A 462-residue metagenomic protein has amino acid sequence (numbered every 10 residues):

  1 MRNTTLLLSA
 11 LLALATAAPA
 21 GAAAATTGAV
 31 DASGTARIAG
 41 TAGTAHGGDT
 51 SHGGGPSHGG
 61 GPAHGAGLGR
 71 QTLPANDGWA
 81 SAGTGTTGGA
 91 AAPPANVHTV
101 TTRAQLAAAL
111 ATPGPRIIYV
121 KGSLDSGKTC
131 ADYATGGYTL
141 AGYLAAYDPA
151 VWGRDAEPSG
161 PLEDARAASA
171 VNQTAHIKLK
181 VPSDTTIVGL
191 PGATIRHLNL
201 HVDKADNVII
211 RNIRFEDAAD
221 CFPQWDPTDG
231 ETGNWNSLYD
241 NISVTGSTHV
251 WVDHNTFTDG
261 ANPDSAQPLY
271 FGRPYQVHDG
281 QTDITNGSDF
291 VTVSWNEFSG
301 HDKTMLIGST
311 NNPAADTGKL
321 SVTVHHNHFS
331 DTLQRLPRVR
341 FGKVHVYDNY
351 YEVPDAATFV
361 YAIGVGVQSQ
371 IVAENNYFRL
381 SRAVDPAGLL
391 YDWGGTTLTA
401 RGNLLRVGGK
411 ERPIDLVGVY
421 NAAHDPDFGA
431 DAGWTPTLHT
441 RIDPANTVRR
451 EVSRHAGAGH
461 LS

Functional and structural regions predicted by a protein language model:
M1-T27: Secretory targeting and sorting signals
A20-A25, A29-A32, I38, G47 (+1 more regions): Boundary at the C-terminal end of the N-terminal hydrophobic targeting segment
D77-Y119: Acidic Gly/Asp/Thr-rich repetitive segments characteristic of extracellular carbohydrate-active and adhesion proteins
A108-G114, K128-T186, T194-R211, D217-T228 (+1 more regions): Extracellular beta-strand-rich solenoid/capping regions of secreted or surface-exposed proteins that bind or remodel
S123-S126, A383: Acidic glycine-/aspartate-rich tracts in secreted/extracellular proteins
S183-P191, D206-A219, D240, G246-P263 (+7 more regions): Right-handed parallel beta-helix
R338-F341, H345-S462: Extracellular beta-rich repeat passengers
